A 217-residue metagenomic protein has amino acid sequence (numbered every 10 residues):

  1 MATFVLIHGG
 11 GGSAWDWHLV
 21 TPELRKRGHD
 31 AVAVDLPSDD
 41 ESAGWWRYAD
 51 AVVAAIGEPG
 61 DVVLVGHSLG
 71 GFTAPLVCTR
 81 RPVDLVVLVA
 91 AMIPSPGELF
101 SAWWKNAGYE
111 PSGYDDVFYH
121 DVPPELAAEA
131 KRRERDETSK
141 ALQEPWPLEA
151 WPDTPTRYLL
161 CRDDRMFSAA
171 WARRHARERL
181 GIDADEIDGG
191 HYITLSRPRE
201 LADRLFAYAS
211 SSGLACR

Functional and structural regions predicted by a protein language model:
A2-D39: Conserved HGGG/HGGXW glycine-rich cap/lid loop of the alpha/beta-hydrolase fold
V32-V63, A102-K105: Active-site loop/oxyanion-hole signature of alpha/beta-hydrolase fold enzymes
V65-G70, A74: Gly/Ala-rich beta-loop-alpha elbow adjacent to hydrolase catalytic centers
T79-D116, A141, F167-R174: Flexible "cap/lid" loop of the alpha/beta hydrolase fold
R132-E149: Active-site nucleophile elbow and catalytic-triad environment of alpha/beta-hydrolase enzymes
P152, Y158-L160: Short beta-strand/loop motif that positions the catalytic acidic residue of the alpha/beta-hydrolase fold
R162-D188, L195, A207-A209: Conserved loop-alpha-helix segment in the C-terminal half of the alpha/beta-hydrolase fold that carries the catalytic
